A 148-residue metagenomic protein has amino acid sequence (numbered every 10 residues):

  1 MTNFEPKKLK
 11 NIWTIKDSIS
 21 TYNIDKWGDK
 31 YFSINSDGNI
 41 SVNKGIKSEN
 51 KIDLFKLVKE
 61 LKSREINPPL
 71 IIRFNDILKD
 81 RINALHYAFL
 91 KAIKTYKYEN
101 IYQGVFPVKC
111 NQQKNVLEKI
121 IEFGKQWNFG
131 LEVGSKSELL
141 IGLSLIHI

Functional and structural regions predicted by a protein language model:
M1-N67: Conserved, well-structured core domains of diverse proteins
K47-N50, L70-I71, N75-L85: Phosphate-/polyanion-interacting regions in eukaryotic proteins
K62-R73, Y98-Q103: Glycine- and acidic
L70, Y102-V108, F129-V133: Hydrophobic faces of well-ordered beta-strands that scaffold small-molecule active sites in alpha/beta enzyme cores
L78, K109, S135: Conserved, mostly hydrophobic/aromatic
I82-I93, G124: Structural signal for hydrophobic packing residues in well-ordered secondary-structure cores of soluble enzyme domains
N111-K114: Catalytic cores of nucleotide-enabled group-transfer and carboxylate-activating enzymes in metabolic and assembly-line
I146-I148: Conserved small/polar residues in nucleotide/adenosyl-binding loops
